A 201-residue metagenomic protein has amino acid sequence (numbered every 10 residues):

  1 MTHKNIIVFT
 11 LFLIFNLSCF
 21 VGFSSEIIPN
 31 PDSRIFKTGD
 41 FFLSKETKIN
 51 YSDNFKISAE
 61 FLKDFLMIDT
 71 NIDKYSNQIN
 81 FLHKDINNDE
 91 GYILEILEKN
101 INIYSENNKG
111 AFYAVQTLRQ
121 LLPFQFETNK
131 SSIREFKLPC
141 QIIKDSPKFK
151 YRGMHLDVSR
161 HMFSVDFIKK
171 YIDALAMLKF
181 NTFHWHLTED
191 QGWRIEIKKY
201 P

Functional and structural regions predicted by a protein language model:
M1-H3: N-terminal secretory signal peptides that target proteins for export/translocation
I6-S18: Sec-dependent N-terminal signal peptides
N16, F20-R152: Acidic, contiguous N-terminal accessory segments
K56, F112, M162-V165, R194: Loop/helix-junction capping segments adjacent to catalytic residues or to phosphate/diphosphate-binding pockets
P147, Q191-P201: Aromatic- and acidic-residue-enriched carbohydrate-binding clefts of CAZyme catalytic domains
R152-H161, I195-K199: Enzymes and membrane/adaptor proteins characterized by extended Gly/Ser/Thr/Asp/Glu-rich, aromatic-dotted
D157-D190: A conserved hydrophobic secondary-structure block that centers on an alpha-helix together with its immediately flanking
